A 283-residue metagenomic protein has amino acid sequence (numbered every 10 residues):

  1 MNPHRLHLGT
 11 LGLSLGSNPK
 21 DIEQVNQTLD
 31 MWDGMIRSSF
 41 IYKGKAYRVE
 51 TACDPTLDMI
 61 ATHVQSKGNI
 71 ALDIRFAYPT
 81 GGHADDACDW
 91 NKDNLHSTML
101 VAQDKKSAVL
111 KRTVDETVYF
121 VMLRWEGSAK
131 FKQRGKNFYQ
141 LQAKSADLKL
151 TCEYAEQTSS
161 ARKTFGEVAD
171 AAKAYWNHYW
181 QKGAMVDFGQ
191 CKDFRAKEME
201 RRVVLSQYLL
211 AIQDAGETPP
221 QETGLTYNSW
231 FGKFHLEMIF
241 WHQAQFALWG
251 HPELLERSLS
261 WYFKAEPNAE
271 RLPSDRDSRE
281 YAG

Functional and structural regions predicted by a protein language model:
M1-K233, P252, Y262-L272: Acidic/polar, glycine-enriched structural segments that form the non-catalytic walls/loops of the carbohydrate-binding
N228-A244: Extended hydrophobic/aromatic segments used for targeting, binding, or gating
I239-G283: Carboxylate/His-rich catalytic cores and anion/metal-binding grooves
